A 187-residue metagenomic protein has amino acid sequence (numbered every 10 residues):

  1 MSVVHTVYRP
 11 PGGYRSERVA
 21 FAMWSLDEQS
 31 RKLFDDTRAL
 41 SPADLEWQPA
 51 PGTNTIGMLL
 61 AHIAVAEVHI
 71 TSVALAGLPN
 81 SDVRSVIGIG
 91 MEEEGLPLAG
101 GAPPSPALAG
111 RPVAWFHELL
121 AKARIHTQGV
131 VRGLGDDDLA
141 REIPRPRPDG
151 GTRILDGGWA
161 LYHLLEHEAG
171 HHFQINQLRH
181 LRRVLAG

Functional and structural regions predicted by a protein language model:
S2-P11, V19, M23-F34, P42-A99 (+1 more regions): Short, contiguous alpha-helical
L26, S30, T37, L120 (+1 more regions): Hydrophobic alpha-helical core bundles mediating ligand binding, dimerization, or RNAP-core interactions
A39, H62, G133: Conserved catalytic core of Hanks-type protein kinase domains
E94-R141, A160-L164: Acidic/histidine-rich alpha-helical segments that form the ligand environment of transition-metal centers
